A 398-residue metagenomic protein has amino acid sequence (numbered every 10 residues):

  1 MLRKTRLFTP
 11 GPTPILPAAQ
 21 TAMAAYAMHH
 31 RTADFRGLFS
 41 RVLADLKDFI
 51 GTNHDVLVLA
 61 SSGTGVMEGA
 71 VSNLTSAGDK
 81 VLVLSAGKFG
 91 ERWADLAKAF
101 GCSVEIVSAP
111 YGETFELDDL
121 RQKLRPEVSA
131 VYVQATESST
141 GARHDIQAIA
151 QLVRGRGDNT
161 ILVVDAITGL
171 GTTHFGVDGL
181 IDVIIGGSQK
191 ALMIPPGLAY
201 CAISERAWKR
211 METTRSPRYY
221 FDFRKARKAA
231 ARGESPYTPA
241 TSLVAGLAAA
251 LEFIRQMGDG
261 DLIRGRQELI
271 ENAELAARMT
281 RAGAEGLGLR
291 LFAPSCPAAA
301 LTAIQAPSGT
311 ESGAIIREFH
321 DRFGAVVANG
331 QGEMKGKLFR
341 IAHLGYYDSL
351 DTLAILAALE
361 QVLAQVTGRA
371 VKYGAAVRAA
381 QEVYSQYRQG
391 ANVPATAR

Functional and structural regions predicted by a protein language model:
K4-A60, T64: A glycine-/small-polar-enriched, mobile loop at the entrance of the PLP active site in fold-type I
P14-I15, A191-A282: Active-site C-terminal subdomain of aminotransferase-like
N53-L82, A86, G90-W93: Conserved beta-loop-alpha segment that forms the PLP phosphate-binding cup at the N-terminus of a helix
T114-G171, V183: Active-site phosphate-binding strand-loop segment of PLP-dependent enzymes
V177-Q189: Conserved active-site segment immediately N-terminal to the catalytic lysine that forms the internal aldimine
R290-R322: Conserved PLP-binding catalytic core of the aspartate aminotransferase-like
E333, K337-R398: PLP-dependent enzyme catalytic core of the Aspartate aminotransferase-like
